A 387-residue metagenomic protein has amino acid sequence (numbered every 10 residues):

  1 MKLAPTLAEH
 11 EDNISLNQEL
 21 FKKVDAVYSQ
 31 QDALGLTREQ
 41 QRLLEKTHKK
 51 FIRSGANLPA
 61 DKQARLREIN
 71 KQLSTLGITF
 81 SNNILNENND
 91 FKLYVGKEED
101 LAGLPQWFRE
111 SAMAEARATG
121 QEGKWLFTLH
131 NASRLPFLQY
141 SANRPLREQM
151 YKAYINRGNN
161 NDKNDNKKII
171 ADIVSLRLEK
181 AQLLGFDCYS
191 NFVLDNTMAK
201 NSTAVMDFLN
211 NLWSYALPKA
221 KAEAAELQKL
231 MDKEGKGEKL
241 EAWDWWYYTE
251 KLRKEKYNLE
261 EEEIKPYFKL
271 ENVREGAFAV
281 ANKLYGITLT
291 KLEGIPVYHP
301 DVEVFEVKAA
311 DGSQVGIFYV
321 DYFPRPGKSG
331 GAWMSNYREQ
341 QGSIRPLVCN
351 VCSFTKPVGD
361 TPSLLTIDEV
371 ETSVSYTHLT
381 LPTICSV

Functional and structural regions predicted by a protein language model:
K2-K200, Y215, P300-V302: His/Asp/Glu-rich acidic catalytic environments and adjacent acidic regulatory segments
L43, T75, N82, E87-T128 (+3 more regions): Active-site-proximal, well-structured secondary-structure segments within enzyme catalytic domains
P136-F137, N201-S202, S329, P357-P362: Short small-residue beta-strand/loop micro-motif enriched in glycine and branched aliphatics
R157-K168, I344-V358: A short, charged
V348, T372-S375: Feature representing long, continuous alpha-helical segments
V358-S373: Short pre-active-site segment immediately N-terminal to the catalytic Zn-binding motif
T377-T383: Conserved small/polar residues in nucleotide/adenosyl-binding loops
